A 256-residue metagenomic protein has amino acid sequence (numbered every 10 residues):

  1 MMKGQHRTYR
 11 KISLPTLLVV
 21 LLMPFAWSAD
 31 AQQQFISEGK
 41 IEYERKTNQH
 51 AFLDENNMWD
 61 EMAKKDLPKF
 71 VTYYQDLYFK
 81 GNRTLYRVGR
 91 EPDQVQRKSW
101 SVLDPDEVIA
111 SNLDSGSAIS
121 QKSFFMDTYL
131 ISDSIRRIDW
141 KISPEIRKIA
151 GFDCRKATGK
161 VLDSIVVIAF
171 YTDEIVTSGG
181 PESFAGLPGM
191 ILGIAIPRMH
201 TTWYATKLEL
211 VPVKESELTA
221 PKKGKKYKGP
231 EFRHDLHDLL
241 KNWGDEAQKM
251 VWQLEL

Functional and structural regions predicted by a protein language model:
M1-I36, L254-L256: Bacterial Sec-dependent N-terminal signal peptides
Q32-L256: Extended soluble regions of mature proteins
